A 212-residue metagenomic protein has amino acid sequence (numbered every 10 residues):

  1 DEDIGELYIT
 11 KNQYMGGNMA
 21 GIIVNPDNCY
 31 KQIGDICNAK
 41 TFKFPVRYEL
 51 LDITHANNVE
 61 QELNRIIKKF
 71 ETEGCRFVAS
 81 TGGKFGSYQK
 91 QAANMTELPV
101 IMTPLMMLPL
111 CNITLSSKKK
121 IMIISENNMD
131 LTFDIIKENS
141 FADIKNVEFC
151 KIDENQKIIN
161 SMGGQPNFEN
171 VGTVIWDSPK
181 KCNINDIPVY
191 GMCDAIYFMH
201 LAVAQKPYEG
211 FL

Functional and structural regions predicted by a protein language model:
E2-E62, N127-N167: N-terminal glycine-rich anion-binding loop in soluble enzyme alpha/beta folds
A20, K119-I121: Conserved hydrophobic helix-helix packing surfaces used for dimerization/oligomerization
N28, F77-Q89, P104-M107, E126-L131 (+1 more regions): Gly/Ser/Thr-rich loops at beta-strand to alpha-helix junctions that form or flank small-molecule/cofactor-binding
E60-G74, T173-N185: Short, well-structured alpha-helical segments in soluble
A93-T114, M199, V203-L212: Short, acidic/small-residue loops that bind anionic groups at enzyme active sites
N160, G164-L201: Charge-patterned, long linear interaction tracts outside catalytic cores
